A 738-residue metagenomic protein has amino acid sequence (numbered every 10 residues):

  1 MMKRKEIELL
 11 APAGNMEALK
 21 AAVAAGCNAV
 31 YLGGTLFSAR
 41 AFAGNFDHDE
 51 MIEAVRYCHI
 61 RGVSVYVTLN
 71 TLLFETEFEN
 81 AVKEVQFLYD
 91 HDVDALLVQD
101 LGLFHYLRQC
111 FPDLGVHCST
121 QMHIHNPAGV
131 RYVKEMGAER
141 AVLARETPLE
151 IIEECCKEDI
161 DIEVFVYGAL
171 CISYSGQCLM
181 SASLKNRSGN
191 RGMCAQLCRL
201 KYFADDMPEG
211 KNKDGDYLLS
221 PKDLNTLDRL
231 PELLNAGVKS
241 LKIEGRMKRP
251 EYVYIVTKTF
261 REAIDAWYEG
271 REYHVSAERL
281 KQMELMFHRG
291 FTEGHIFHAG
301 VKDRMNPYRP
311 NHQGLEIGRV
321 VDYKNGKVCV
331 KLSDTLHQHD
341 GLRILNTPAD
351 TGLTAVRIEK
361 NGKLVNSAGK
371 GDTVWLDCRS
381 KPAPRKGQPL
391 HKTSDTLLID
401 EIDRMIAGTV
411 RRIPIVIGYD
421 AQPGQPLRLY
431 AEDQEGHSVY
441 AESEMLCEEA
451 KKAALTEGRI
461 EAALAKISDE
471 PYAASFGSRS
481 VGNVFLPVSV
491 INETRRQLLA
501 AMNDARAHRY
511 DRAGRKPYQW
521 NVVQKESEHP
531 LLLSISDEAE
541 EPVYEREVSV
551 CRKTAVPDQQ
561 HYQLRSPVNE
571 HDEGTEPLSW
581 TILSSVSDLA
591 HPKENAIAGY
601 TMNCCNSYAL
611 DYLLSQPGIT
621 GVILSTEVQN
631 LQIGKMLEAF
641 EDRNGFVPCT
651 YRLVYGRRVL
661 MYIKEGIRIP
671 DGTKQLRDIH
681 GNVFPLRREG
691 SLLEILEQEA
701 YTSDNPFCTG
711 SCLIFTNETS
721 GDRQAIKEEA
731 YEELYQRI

Functional and structural regions predicted by a protein language model:
M2-I124, V142-E146, E150-S240, M247-I738: Active-site pocket-lining/capping segments in soluble small-molecule metabolic enzymes
P127-A128: Conserved nucleotide-cofactor-binding alpha/beta core module
E139: Long, basic N-terminal domains or extensions that often function in RNA/ssDNA interaction or organelle/cellular
